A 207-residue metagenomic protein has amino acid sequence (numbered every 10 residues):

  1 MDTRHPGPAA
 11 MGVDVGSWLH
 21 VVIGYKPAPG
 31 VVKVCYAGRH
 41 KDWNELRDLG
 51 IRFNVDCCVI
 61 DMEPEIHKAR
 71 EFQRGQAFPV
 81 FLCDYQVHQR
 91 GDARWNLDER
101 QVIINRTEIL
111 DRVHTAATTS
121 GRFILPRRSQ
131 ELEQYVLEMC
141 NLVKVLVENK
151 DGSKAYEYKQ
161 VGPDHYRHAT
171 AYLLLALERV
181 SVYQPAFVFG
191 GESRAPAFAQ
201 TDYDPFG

Functional and structural regions predicted by a protein language model:
M1-D2, A9-M11, H20-D151, E192-G207: Mg2+-dependent endonuclease catalytic cores in nucleic-acid-processing enzymes, primarily RNase H-like
G16-W18: Short proline/glycine-enriched turn/loop motifs at strand-loop junctions of beta-rich domains
C140-S181: Extracellular low-complexity, Gly/Ser/Thr-rich intrinsically disordered linkers and protease-sensitive activation/hinge
R167, L173-G207: Acidic two-metal-ion nuclease catalytic site recognized across multiple nuclease folds, prominently DnaQ/RNase D-T
